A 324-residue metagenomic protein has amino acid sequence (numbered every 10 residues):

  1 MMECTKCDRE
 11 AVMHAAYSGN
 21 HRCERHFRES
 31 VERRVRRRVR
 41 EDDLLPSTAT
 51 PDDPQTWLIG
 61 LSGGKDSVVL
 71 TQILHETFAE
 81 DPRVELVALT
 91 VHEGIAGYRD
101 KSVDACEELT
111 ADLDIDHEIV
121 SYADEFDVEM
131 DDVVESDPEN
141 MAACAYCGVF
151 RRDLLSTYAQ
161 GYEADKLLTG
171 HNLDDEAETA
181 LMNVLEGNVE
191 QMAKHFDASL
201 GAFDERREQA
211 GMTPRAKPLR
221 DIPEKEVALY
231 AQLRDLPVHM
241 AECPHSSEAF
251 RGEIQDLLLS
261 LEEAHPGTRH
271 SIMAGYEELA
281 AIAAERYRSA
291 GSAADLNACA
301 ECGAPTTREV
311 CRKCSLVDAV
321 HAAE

Functional and structural regions predicted by a protein language model:
M1-C4, H270-E324: Cys/His-clustered metal-coordination modules, chiefly Zn-binding fingers
E3-A193, L229-L233, R308-C311, V317-V320: ATP-dependent adenylation/nucleotidyltransferase module used to activate substrates
Y17, R25, E29, V149 (+7 more regions): Electropositive phosphate-/nucleotide-binding environments in soluble metabolic enzymes
E80, S260-A264, C302: Histidine kinase transmitter module recognition
D132-D137, E253-L258, L296, P305: Short, surface-exposed amphipathic charged segments that create phosphate/polyanion-binding patches used for binding
C144, A216-R220, C243, A284-Y287 (+1 more regions): Glycine- and other small-residue-rich loops at beta-strand/loop junctions that grip anionic moieties
F150, D174-E263, T268: Catalytic subdomain that performs nucleotidyl-dependent activation
